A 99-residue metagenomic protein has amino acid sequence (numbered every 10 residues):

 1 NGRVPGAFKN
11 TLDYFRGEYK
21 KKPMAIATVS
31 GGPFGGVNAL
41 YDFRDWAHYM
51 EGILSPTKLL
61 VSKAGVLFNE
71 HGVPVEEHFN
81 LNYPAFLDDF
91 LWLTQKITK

Functional and structural regions predicted by a protein language model:
N1-M50: Helix-loop-strand module that forms the ligand-binding subsite of alpha/beta enzymes
I53-K99: Glycine-rich phosphate/pyrophosphate-binding loop and the adjoining helix
